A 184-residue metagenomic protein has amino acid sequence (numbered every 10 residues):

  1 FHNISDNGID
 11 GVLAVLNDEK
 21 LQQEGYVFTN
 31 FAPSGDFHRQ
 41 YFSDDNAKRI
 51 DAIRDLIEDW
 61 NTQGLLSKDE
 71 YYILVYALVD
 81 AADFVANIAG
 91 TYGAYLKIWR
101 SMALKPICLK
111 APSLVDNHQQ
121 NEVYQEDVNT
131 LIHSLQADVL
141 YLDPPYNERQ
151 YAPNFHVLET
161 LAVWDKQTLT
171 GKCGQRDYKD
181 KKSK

Functional and structural regions predicted by a protein language model:
F1-V115, E148, A152-K184: Class I S-adenosyl-L-methionine-dependent methyltransferase module
K110, D127-V128: Short, hydrophobic/aromatic alpha-helical segments in well-folded domains
Q119-D127: Conserved SAM-binding strand-loop segment of SAM-dependent methyltransferases
E126, L142-P144: Active-site flanking residues adjacent to catalytic metal/cofactor-binding acidic residues
T130-Q136: Short conserved loop adjoining the S-adenosyl-L-methionine
V139: Hydrophobic "anchor" residues on beta-strands that sit immediately upstream of conserved functional sites
